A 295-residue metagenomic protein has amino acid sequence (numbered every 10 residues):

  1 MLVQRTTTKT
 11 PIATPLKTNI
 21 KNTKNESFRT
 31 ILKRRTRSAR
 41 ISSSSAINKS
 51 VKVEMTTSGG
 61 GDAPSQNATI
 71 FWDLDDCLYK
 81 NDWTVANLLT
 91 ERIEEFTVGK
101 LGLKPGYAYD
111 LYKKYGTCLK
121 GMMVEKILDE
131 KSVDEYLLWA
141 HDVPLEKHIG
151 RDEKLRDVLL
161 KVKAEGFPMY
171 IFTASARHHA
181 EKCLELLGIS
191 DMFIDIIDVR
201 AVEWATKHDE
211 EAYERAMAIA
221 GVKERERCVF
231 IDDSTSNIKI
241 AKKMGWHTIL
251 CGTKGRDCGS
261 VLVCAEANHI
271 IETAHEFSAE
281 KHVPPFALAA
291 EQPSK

Functional and structural regions predicted by a protein language model:
L2-K9, N19, F28-R35, I47-N67 (+2 more regions): Asp-based, Mg2+/Mn2+-dependent phosphohydrolase catalytic module
T14-L16, S43: Transit-peptide-like, low-complexity N-terminal presequences and other terminal intrinsically disordered regions
E54, G60-D157, A164-E165, H178: N-terminal helical cap/lid subdomain that shapes the substrate entry/recognition surface in HAD-like hydrolases
E165-P168, W246: A generic structural motif
